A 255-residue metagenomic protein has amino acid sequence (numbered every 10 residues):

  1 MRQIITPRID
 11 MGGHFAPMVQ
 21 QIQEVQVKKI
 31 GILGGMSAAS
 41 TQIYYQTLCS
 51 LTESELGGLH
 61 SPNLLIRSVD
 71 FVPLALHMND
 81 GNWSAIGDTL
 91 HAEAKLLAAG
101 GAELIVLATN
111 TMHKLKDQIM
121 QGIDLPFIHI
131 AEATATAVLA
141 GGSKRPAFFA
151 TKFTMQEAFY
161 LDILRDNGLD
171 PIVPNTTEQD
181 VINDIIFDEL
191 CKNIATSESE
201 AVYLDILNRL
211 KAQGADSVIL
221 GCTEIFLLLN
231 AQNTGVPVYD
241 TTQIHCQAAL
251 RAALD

Functional and structural regions predicted by a protein language model:
I5, H14, M18-D255: Non-catalytic structural scaffold of enzyme domains
